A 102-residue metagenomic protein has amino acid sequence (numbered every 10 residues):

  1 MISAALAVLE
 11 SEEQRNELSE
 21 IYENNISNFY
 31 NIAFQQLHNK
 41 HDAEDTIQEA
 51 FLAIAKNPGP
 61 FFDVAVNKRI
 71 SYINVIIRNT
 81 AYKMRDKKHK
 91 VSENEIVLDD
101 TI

Functional and structural regions predicted by a protein language model:
M1-N28, Q35, P58-G59: N-terminal module of bacterial RNA polymerase sigma factors
S11, F51-V66, K87-H89: Sigma70-family region 2
R15, S19, K40-E44, V66 (+1 more regions): Alpha-helix N-cap/helix-initiation sites
I21-Y22, K40-P60: Conserved RNAP core-binding helix
N31, D45-L52, N67-N79: Structural recognition of an alpha-helix C-terminal capping motif at a helix-to-coil junction
N74-E95: Arg/Lys-rich amphipathic alpha helix in sigma70-family domain 2
D100-I102: Acidic, proline/glycine-rich intrinsically disordered inter-domain spacer in sigma factors
